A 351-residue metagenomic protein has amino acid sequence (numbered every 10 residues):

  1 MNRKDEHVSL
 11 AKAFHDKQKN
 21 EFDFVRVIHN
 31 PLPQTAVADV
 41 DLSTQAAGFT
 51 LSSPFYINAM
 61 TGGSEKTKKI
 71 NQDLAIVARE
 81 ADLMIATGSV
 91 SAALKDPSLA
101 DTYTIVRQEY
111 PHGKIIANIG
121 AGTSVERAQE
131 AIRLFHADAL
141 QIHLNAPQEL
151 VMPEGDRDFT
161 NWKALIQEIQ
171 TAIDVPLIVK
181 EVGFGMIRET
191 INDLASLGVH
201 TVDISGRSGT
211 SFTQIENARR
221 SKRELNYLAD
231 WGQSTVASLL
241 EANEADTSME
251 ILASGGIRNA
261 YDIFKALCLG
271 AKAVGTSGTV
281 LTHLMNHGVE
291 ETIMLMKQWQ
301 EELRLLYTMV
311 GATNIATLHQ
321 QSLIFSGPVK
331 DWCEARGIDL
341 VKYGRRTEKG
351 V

Functional and structural regions predicted by a protein language model:
M1-A47, L51, G327-K349: An N-cap/entry alpha-helix motif that binds or orients negatively charged groups
A46-A93: Active-site cofactor/substrate anionic-group-binding motifs, chiefly glycine- and Lys/Arg-rich phosphate-binding loops
G63, H136, H287-G288: Glycine-centered helix-coil hinge/cap
K68-K69, P97, M152-D156, N286-G288: Short, solvent-exposed loop/turn segments at secondary-structure boundaries
A75-E80, P111-I116, A121-S254, A260-H283: Alpha/beta enzyme core
D82-N118: A gly/proline- and charged-residue-enriched helix-loop-helix capping module
D262-F264, C268-I315: Shared catalytic-loop signature of beta/alpha-barrel
R304-E334: Charged C-terminal helix
